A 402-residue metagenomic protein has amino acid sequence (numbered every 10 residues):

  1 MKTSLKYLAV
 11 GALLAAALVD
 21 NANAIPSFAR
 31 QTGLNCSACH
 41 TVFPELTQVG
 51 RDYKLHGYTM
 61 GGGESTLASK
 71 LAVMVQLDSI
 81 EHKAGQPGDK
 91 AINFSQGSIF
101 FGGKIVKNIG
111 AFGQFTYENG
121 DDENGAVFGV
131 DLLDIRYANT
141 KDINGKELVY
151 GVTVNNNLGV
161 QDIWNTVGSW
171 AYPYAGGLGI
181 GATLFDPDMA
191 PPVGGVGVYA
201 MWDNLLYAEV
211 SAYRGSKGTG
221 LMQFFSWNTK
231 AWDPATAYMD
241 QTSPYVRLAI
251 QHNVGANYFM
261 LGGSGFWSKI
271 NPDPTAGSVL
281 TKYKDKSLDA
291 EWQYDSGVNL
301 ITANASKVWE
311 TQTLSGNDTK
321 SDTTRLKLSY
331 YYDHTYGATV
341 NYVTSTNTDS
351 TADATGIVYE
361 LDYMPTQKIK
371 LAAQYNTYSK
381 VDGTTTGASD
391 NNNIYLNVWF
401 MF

Functional and structural regions predicted by a protein language model:
L18-A24: Sec/Tat signal peptide C-region and signal peptidase I cleavage site
I25-N35: Sequence/structural segment immediately N-terminal to covalent heme-attachment motifs in c-type and related
G33-F43: The canonical Cys-X-X-Cys-His
N35, Y363, S389-F402: Outer-membrane beta-barrel "beta-signal"
T47-V49, S69-I80, P87-G218, D240-A256 (+4 more regions): Outer membrane beta-barrel
D78-G85, T116-D122, D142, N157-Q161 (+6 more regions): Sequence/structural signature of outer-membrane beta-barrel proteins
P87-A91, D122-V130, D186-A190, P234-D240 (+4 more regions): Replace "Gram-negative outer membrane beta-barrel proteins" with "bacterial and organellar outer membrane beta-barrel
A256-Y359, Y363: Detector for outer-membrane/organellar transmembrane beta-barrel domains, recognizing the amphipathic beta-strand
